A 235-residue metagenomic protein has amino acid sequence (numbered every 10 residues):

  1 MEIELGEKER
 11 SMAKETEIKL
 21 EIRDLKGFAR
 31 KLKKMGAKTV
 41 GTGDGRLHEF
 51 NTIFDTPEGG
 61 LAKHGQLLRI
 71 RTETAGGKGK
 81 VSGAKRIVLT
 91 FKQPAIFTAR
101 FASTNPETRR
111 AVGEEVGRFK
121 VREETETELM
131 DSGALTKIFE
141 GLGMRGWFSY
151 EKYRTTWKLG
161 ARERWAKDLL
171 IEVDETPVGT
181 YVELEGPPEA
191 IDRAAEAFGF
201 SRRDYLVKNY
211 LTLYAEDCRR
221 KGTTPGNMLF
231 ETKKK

Functional and structural regions predicted by a protein language model:
M1-R10: N-terminal amphipathic/basic-hydrophobic helices that include classical n-h-c signal peptides and signal-anchor
E9-N105, R110-D168, D204-K235: N-terminal strand-loop-strand beta-hairpin
T72-T74, P177, P188: A generic beta-sheet turn/junction motif
T136-E140, E189-D192, E196: A broadly conserved amphipathic alpha-helix scaffold signal in soluble, globular proteins
E140, V173-V178: A contiguous pocket-lining binding segment that forms or flanks enzyme active sites
W165-E172, A190-R193: C-terminal accessory/tail domains of diverse enzymes
D192-L206: Long, well-ordered alpha-helical scaffolding segments within enzyme catalytic domains, especially pronounced
